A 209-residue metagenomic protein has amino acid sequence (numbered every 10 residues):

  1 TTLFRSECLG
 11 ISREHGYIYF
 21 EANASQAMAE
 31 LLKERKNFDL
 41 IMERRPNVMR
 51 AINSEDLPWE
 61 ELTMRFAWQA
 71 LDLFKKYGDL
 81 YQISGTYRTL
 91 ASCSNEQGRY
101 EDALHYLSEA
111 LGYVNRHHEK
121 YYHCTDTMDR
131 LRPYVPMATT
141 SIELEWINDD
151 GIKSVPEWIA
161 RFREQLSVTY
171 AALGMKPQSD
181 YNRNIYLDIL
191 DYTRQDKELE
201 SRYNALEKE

Functional and structural regions predicted by a protein language model:
T1-L3: Short, small-residue-biased leader/transition segments that mark boundaries at the very start of proteins
S6-Y17, P46-I52, W68-K75, D79 (+3 more regions): Amphipathic alpha-helical segments of tetratricopeptide repeats
H15, N53, E61, H117-E209: Hydrophobic positions within repeat-based interaction scaffolds
F20, A27, Q82, T89 (+3 more regions): "A position-specific structural signal for the A-helix of alpha-solenoid helical repeats
